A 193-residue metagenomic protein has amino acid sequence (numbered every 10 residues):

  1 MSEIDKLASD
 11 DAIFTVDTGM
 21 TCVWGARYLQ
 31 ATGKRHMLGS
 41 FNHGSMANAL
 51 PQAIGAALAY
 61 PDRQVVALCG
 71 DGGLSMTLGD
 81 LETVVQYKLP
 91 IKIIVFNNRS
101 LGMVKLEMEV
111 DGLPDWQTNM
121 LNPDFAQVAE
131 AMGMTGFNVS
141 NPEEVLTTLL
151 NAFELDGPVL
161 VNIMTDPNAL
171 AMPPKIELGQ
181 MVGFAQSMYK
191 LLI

Functional and structural regions predicted by a protein language model:
M1-P51, A56: Active-site diphosphate/adenylate-binding microenvironment
S9-A12, T32-R35, Y60-V65, Q86-K92 (+1 more regions): Short coil/turn connectors at secondary-structure junctions
C22-V23, G44-M46, L74-S75, R99-M103 (+1 more regions): Short gly/pro/ser/thr-enriched loop/turn and capping motifs at secondary-structure boundaries
G25-Q30, A49-P51, L78-D80, M103-M108 (+1 more regions): Short acidic, glycine/serine/threonine-rich loops at helix termini
A59-L121: Conserved thiamine diphosphate
M108-T148: Conserved thiamine diphosphate
T147-I193: Glycine/aspartate-rich loop-and-adjacent alpha/beta segment that forms the canonical ThDP
